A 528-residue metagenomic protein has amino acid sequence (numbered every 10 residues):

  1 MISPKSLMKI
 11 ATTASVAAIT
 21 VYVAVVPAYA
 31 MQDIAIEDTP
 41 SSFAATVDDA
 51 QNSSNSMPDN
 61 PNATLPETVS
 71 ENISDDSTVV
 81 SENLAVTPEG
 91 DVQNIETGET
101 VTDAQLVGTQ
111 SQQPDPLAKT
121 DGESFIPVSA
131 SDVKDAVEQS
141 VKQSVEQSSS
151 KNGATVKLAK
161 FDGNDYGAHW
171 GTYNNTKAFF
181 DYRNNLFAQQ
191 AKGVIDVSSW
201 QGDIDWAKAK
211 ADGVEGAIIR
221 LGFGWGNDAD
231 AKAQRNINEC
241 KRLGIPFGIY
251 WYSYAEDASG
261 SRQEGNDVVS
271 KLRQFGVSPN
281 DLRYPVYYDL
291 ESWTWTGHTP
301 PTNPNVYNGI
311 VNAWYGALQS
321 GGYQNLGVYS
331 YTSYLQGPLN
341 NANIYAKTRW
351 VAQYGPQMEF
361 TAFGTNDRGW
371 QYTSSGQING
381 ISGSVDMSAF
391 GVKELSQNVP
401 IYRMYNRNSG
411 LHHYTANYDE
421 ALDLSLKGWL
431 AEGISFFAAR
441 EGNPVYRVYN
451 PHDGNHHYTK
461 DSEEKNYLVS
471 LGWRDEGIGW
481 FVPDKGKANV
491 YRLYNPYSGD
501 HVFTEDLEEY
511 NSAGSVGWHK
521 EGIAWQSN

Functional and structural regions predicted by a protein language model:
M1-T13, Y29: Bacterial Sec-dependent N-terminal signal peptides
V21-D38, A44: Sec-dependent signal peptide cleavage junction
A44-S70, T87-G90, E96-G98, L106-V197 (+1 more regions): Functionally critical loop-and-helix segments that line ligand-binding/catalytic clefts of soluble enzyme domains
F179-V311, G321: Substrate-binding cleft of extracellular glycoside hydrolase catalytic domains
G193-D196, E215-R220, W225, P246-W251 (+10 more regions): Structural recognition of the beta-strand scaffold that forms the well-ordered cores of secreted hydrolase catalytic
S199-D203, G216, G222-N227, F247 (+11 more regions): Solvent-exposed loop/turn segments at secondary-structure junctions within structured extracellular/periplasmic domains
P279-T361: Catalytic domains of cell-wall/extracellular-matrix polysaccharide-remodeling enzymes, centered on de-N-acetylation
Q397-N528: Trp/Gly-enriched beta-strand/coil motifs that build multi-repeat beta-propeller-like domains and related W-rich binding
